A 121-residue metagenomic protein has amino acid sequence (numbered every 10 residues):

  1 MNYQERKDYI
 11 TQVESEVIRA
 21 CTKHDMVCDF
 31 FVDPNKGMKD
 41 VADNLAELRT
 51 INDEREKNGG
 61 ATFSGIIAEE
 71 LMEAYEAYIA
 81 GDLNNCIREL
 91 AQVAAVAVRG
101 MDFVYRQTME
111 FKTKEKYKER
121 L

Functional and structural regions predicted by a protein language model:
M1-L121: Flexible "arm" and connector segments at domain edges
